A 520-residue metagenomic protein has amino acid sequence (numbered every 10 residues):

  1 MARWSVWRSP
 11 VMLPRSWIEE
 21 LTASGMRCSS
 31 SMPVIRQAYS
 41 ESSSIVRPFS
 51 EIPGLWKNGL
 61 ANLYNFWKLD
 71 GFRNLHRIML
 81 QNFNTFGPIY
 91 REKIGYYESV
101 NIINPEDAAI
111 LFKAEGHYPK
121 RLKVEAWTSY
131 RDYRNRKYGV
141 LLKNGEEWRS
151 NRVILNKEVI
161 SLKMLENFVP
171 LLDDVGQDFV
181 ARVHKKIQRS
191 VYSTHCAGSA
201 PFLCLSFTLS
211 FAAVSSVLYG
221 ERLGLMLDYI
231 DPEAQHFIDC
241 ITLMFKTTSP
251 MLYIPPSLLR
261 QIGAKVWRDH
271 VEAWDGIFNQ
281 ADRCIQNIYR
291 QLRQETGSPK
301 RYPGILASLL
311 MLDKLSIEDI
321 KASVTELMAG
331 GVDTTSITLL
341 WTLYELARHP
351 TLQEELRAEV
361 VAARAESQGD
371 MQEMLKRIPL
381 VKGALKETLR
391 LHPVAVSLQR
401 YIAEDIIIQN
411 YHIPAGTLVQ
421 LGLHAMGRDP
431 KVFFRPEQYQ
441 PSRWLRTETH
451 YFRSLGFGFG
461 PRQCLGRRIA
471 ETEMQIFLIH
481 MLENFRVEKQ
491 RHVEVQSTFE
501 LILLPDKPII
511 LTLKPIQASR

Functional and structural regions predicted by a protein language model:
M1-F49: N-terminal mitochondrial targeting presequence
V34-D70, N74-L171, V175, F202 (+2 more regions): Cytochrome P450 substrate-recognition site 1
N65-G87, N279, R283, D370-Q409 (+2 more regions): Conserved cytochrome P450 K-helix E-x-x-R motif and the immediately C-terminal K′/meander segment
Q81, R486, I502-R520: C-terminal helix/juxtamembrane-tail motif
V124-T128, E166-L339: Cytochrome P450 heme-thiolate monooxygenase catalytic core
S210, V214, I277-D282, A307-V361 (+6 more regions): Central I-helix of cytochrome P450 enzymes
P350-L352, R467-L504, P508: Cytochrome P450 heme-binding "Cys pocket" and the immediately downstream C-terminal segment
L421-T447: Conserved cytochrome P450 K-helix/beta-meander segment immediately N-terminal to the heme-binding cysteine loop
